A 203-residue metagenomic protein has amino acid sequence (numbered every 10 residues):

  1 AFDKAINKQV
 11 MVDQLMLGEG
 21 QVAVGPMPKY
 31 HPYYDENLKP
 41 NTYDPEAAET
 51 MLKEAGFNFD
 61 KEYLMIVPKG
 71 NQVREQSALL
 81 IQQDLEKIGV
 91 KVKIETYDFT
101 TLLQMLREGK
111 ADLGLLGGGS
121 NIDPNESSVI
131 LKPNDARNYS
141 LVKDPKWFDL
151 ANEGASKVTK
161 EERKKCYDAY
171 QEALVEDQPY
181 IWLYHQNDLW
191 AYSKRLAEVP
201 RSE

Functional and structural regions predicted by a protein language model:
A1-Q83, C166-A169: Append "and occasionally in soluble cytosolic enzymes with long acidic Gly/Pro-rich linkers
F2, M65, L85, L106 (+4 more regions): Hydrophobic, well-ordered secondary-structure elements that form the walls of internal hydrophobic environments
I6-V10, L15, E19, A55 (+5 more regions): A generic secondary-structure signal for well-formed alpha-helical elements
V10-L15, T100-P133, L174: Pocket-flanking alpha-helical
G18-Q21, G118-G119, Y184-L189: Short, solvent-exposed turn/loop segments enriched in Gly/Ser/Thr/Pro and often Arg
P28, P32-E49, F57-D60, M105-G109 (+2 more regions): Short, solvent-exposed loop/beta-turn-alpha elements that line the ligand-binding surface or hinge of extracytoplasmic
K53-S120, K160: Ligand/substrate-recognition segments at binding pockets and active sites
A151-A155, K160-V175: Short amphipathic alpha-helical coiled-coil/interface segments
